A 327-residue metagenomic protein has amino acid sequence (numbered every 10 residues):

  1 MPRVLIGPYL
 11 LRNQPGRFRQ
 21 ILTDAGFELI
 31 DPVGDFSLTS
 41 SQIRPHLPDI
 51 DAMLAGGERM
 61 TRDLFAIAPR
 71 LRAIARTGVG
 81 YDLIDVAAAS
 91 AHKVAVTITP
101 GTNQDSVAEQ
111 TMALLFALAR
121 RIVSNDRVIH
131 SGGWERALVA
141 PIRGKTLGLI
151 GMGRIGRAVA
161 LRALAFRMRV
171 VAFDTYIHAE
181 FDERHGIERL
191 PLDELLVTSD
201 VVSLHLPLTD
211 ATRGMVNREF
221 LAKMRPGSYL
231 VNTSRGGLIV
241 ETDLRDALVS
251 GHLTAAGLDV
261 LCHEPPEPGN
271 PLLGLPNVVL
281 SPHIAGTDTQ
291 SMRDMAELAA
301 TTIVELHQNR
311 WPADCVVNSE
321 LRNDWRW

Functional and structural regions predicted by a protein language model:
M1-T97, N217: An N-terminal-biased, well-structured beta-alpha scaffold segment characteristic of Rossmann-like dinucleotide-binding
P8, A55-G57, G78, L204-L206 (+2 more regions): Glycine-rich, N-terminal phosphate-binding loop of Rossmann-like dinucleotide-binding domains
V33, T77-G78, V94-D105, D174 (+2 more regions): Short beta->alpha connector loops at strand-helix junctions that form conserved, small/polar/Pro-enriched
D51-A52, A73, V201, Y229 (+2 more regions): Short, Asp-centered acidic motifs that coordinate Mg2+ and/or phosphate in catalytic or ligand-binding sites
R62-F65, T175-P271: Rossmann-like adenosine-cofactor binding region
H92-V94, P100-T146, A158-L161, R310-V317: Phosphate-binding beta-alpha-beta segment of Rossmann-like dinucleotide-binding domains, i.e., the NAD(P)
V96, R218, G227-W327: Rossmann-like dinucleotide-binding domain for NAD(H)/NADP(H)
M152-G153: Glycine-rich Rossmann-fold phosphate-binding loop(s) that bind the pyrophosphate of adenine dinucleotide cofactors
